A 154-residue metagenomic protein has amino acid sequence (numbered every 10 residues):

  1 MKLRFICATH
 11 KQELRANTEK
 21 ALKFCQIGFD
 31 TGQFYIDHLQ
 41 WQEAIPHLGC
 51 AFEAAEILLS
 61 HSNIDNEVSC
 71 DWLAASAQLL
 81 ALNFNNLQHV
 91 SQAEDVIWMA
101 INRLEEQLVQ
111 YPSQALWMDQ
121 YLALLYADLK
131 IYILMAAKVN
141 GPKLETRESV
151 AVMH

Functional and structural regions predicted by a protein language model:
M1-L58, A123-H154: N-terminal alpha-helical interaction modules that lie
L14-T18, E56-V68, E106-A115: Flexible helix-coil transition and linker loops at the boundaries of alpha-helical arrays
A21, G28, C70-L73, A77-L80 (+2 more regions): TPR repeat positional signature
F34, L82-N86: Residue-level signature for tetratricopeptide repeat
G49-E53, D95-R103: Amphipathic alpha-helical scaffolding segments
Q78, N102-R103, E148-V150: C-terminal region signature
